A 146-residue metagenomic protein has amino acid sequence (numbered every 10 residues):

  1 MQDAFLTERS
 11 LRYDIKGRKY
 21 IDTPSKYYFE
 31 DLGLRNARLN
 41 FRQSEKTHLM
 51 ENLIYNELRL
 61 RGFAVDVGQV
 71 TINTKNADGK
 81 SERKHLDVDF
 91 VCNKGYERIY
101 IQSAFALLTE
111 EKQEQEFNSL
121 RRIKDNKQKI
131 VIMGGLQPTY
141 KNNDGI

Functional and structural regions predicted by a protein language model:
F5-L6, S10-I146: A cross-kingdom feature that marks ATP-driven nucleic-acid transaction machinery
